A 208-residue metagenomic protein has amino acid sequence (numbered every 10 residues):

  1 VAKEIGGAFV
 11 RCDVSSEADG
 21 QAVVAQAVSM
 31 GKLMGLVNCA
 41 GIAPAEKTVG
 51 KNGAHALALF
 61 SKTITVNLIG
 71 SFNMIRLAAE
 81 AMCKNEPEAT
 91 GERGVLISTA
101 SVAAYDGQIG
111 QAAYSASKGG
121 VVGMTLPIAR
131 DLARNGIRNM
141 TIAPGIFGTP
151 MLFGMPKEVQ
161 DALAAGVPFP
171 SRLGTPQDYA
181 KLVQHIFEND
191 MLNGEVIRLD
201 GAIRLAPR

Functional and structural regions predicted by a protein language model:
M34, I42, G53-N73, I97 (+1 more regions): Catalytic Tyr-X3-Lys loop
A43-S61, E80, K84-T90, G110-A113 (+2 more regions): Conserved mid-core segment of classical short-chain dehydrogenase/reductases
T65, E158-D178: Catalytic Tyr-x(3-8)-Lys segment
I75, S117, T125: Active-site helix of classical SDR
E80, A129-D131: Alpha-helical segment proximal to the catalytic Tyr-Lys
S101: Residue(s) in the substrate-gating loop at a strand-loop-helix junction that position the organic substrate next
A133-R138, L192-E195: Short, small/polar-rich loop/turn modules that mediate ligand/substrate recognition or access, typified
T175-L199, R204: C-terminal substrate-recognition "lid" of short-chain dehydrogenase/reductases
